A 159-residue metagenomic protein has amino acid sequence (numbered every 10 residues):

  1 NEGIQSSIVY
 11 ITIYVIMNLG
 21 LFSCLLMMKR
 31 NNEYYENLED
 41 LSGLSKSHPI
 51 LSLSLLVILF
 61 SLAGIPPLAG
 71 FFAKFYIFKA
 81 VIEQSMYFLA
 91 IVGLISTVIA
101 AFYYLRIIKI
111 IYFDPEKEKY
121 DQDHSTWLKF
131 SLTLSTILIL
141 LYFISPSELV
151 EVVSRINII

Functional and structural regions predicted by a protein language model:
N1-I159: Alpha-helical transmembrane segments of multi-pass membrane proteins predominantly involved in bioenergetics
